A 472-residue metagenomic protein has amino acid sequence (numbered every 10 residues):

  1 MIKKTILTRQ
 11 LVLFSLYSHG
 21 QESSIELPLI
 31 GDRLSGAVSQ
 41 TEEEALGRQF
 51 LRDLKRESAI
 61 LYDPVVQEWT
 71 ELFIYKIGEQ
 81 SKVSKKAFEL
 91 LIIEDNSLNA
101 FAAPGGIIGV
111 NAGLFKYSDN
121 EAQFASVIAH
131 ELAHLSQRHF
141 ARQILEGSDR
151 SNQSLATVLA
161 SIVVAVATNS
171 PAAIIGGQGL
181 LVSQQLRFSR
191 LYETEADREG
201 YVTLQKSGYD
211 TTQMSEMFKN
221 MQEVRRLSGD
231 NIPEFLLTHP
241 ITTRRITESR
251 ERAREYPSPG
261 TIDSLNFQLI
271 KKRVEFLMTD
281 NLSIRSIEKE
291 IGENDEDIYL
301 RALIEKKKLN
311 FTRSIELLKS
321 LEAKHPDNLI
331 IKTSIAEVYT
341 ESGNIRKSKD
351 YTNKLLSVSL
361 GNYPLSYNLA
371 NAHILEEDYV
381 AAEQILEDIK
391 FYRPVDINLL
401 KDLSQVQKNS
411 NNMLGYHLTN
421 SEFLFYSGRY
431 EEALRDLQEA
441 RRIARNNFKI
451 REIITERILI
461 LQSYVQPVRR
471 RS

Functional and structural regions predicted by a protein language model:
S15, H19-N99, V224-G229, D295 (+5 more regions): Hydrophobic or amphipathic, alpha-helical segments that drive membrane association/targeting
E22, L29-A37, R48, I60 (+9 more regions): Extracytoplasmic and endomembrane cell-envelope/extracellular-matrix remodeling and assembly machinery
I108, Y117, L135, Y256 (+6 more regions): TPR/TPR-like alpha-solenoid repeats
V110, S126-H134, R138, A196: Active-site recognition of the HExxH zinc-binding catalytic motif
A112-S126: Short pre-active-site segment immediately N-terminal to the catalytic Zn-binding motif
A122, L132-D149: Catalytic Zn2+-binding segment of zinc metalloproteases
N152-T168, I175-V182: Membrane-active amphipathic alpha-helices enriched in small hydrophobic residues
